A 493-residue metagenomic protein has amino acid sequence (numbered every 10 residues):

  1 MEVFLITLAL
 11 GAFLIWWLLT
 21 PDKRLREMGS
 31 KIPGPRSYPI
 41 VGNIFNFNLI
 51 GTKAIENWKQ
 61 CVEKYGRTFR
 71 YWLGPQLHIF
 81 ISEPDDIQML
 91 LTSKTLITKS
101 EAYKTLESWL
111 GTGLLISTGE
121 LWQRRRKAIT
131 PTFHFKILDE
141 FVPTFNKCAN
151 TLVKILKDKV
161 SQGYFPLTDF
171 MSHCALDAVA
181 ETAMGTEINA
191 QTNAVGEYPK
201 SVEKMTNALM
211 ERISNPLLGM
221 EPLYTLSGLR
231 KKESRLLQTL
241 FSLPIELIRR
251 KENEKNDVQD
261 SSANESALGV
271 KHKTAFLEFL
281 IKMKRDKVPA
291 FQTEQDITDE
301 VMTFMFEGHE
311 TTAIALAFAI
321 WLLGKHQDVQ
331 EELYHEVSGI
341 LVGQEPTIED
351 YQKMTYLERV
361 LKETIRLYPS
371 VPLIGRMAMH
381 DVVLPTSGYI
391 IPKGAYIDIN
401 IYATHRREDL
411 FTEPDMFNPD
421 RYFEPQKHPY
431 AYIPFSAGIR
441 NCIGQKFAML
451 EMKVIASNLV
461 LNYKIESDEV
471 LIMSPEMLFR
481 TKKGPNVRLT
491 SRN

Functional and structural regions predicted by a protein language model:
M1-F13, G29, W72-I79, K136-K147 (+8 more regions): Cytochrome P450
E2-R124, D139, P143-I155, A190 (+1 more regions): N-terminal membrane-proximal hinge/A-helix region immediately C-terminal to the signal-anchor transmembrane segment
F45, H134-K136, L236-A315, E349-D350 (+2 more regions): Conserved cytochrome P450 catalytic core segment spanning the I/J/K helices
F45-G66, S242-E246, T347-G388, E408: Conserved cytochrome P450 K-helix E-x-x-R motif and the immediately C-terminal K′/meander segment
P131, E349, S387, F423-M452 (+1 more regions): Cytochrome P450 heme-thiolate "Cys pocket" and heme-binding signature region
A175, V179, A183-M184, L236-P244 (+6 more regions): Central I-helix of cytochrome P450 enzymes
Q327-V329, Q445-K482: Cytochrome P450 heme-binding "Cys pocket" and the immediately downstream C-terminal segment
I399-P425: Conserved cytochrome P450 K-helix/beta-meander segment immediately N-terminal to the heme-binding cysteine loop
